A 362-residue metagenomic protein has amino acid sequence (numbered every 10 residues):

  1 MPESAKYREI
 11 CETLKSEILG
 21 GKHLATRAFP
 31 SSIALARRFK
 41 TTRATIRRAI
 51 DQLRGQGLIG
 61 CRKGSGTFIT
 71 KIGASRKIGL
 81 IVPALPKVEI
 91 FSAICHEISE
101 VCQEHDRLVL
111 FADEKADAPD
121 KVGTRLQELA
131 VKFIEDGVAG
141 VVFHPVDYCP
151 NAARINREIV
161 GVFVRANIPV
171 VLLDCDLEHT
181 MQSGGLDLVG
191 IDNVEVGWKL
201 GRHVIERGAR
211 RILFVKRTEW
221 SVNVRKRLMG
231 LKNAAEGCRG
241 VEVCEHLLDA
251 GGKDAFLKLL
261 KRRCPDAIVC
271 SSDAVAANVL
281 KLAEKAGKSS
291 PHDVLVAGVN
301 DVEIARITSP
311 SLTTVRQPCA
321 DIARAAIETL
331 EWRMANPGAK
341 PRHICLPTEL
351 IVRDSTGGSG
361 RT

Functional and structural regions predicted by a protein language model:
P2, E12-S16, L24, A34 (+4 more regions): Alpha-helical recognition/docking segments in bacterial nutrient-uptake and carbohydrate-utilization systems
E9-A28, K288: Short helix->loop/beta-hairpin flanking segments within DNA-binding domains
T13, E17, G185-L186, G240 (+1 more regions): Flexible loop/turn connectors
R27-C61: N-terminal helix-turn-helix
E89-H105, V196-K199, E219-G240, N278-L282 (+1 more regions): Short, solvent-exposed amphipathic alpha-helices that sit in or adjacent to ligand/effector-binding or catalytic
C102-D120, L213-F214, L231-K253: Short beta-strand elements in bilobed, periplasmic/extracellular small-molecule ligand-binding domains
D176-H179, S183-F214, A250-L257, A276 (+1 more regions): Hydrophobic alpha-helical segments within soluble ligand-binding/sensing domains
W198-E242, R342-G357: An alpha-beta-alpha
